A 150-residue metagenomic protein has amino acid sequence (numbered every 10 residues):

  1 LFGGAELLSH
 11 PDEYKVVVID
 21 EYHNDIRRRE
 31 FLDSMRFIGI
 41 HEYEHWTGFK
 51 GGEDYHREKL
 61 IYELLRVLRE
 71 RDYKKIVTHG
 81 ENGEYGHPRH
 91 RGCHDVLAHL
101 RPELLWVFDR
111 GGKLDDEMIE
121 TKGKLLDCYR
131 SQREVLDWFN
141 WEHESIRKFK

Functional and structural regions predicted by a protein language model:
L1-P102: Active-site beta-strand->loop->alpha-helix modules in alpha/beta enzyme cores, enriched in Gly/His/Asp(Glu)
R71, K75, E103-K150: The feature marks non-catalytic terminal segments
